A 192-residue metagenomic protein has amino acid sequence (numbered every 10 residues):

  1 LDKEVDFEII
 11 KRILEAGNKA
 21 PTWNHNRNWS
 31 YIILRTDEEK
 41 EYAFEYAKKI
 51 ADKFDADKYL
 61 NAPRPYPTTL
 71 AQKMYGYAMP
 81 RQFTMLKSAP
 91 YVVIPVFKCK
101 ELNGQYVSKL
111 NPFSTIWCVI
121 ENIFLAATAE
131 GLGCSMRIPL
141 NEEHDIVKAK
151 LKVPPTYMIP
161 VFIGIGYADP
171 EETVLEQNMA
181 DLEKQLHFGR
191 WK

Functional and structural regions predicted by a protein language model:
L1-R12: A short N-terminal beta-strand-loop micro-motif at the entrance of redox/enzyme domains
I13-G17, Y91-P95, C99-A149: Small-aliphatic-rich amphipathic alpha-helix that forms the alpha element of a beta-alpha
E15-K19, G76-P80, V147-K150, E172: Glycine-rich, charged/polar anion/phosphate-binding loops that engage phosphate groups from diverse ligands
K19-H25: Glycine-rich phosphate/pyrophosphate-binding beta-alpha loops
H25-N28, K87-A89, M158: Short, basic and Ser/Thr-rich N-terminal targeting/leader segments
I33-I116: Glycine/small-residue-rich phosphate/adenosyl-binding loop
I146-P160: Short, electropositive alpha-helical surface patch
M158-K192: C-terminal helix-cap and adjacent tail motif
